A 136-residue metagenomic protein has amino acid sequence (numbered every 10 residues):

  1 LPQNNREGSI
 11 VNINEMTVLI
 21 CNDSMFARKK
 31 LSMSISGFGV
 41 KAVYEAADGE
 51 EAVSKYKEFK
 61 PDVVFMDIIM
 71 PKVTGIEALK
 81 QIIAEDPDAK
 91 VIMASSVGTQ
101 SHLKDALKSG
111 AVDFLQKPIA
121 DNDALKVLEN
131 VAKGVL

Functional and structural regions predicted by a protein language model:
C21-N22, A46, V64: Conserved sequence signature across two-component system core domains
M25-Y44: Two-component/phosphorelay signaling modules centered on CheY-like receiver
D48-E51, T74-E77: Acidic catalytic/metal-coordinating carboxylates
F59-F65: Active-site beta3 strand of CheY-like receiver
P71-T74, T99: The feature encodes the CheY-like receiver
S101, I119-A132: C-terminal output helix
